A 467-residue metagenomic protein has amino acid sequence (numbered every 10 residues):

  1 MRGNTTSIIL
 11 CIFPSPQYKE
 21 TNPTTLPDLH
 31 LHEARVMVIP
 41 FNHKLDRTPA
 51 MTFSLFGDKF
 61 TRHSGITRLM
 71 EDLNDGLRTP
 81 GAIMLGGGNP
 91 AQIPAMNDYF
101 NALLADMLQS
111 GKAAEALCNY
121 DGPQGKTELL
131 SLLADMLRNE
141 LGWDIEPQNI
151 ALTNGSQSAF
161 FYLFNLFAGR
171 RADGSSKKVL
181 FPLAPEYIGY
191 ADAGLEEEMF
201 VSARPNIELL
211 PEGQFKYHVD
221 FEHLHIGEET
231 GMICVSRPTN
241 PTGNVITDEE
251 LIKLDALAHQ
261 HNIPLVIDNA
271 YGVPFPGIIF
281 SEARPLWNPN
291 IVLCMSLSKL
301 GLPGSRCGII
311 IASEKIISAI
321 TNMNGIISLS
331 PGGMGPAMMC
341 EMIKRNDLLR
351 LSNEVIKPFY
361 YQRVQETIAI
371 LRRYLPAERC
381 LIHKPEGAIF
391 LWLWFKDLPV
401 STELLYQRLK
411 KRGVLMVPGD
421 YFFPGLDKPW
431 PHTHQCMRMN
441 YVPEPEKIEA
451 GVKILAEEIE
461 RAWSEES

Functional and structural regions predicted by a protein language model:
F41-Q124, D135, N139, I263 (+1 more regions): N-terminal "arm"/small-domain region of PLP-dependent enzymes with the aminotransferase-like
T48, S131, D135, N139 (+4 more regions): PLP-dependent enzyme catalytic core of the Aspartate aminotransferase-like
N74, F390-R438, A450: Conserved C-terminal alpha-helix-loop-beta "cap" of PLP-dependent enzymes that closes/shapes the active-site mouth
G86, I356-I368, C380-F395: Conserved glycine-rich beta-strand-loop-beta hairpin in the small C-terminal domain of fold type I
E115-H261, V266-N288, V292, W463-E466: Conserved core of the PLP fold type I
E282-N322, P331-G335, I448-G451: Active-site PLP attachment segment
T321-I327, R345-I368: Structural signature of PLP-dependent enzymes
